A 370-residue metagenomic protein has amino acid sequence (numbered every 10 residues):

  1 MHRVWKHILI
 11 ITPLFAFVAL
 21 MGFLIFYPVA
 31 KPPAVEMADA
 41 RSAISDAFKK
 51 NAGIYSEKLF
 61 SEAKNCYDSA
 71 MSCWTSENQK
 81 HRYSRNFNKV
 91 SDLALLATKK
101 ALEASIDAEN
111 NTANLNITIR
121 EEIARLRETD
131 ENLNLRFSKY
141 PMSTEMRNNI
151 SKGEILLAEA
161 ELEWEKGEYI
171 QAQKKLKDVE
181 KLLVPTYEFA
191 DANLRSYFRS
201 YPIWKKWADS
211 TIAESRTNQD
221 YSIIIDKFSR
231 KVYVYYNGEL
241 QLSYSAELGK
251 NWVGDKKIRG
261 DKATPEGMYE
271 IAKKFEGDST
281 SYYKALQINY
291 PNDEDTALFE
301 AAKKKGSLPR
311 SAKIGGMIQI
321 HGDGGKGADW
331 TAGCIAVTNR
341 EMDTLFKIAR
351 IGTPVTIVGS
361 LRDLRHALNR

Functional and structural regions predicted by a protein language model:
H2-R216: Long, charged/polar, soluble alpha-helical segments
K58, G167, N218-D220, K227-S229 (+6 more regions): Extracytoplasmic
C66, S222-I224, K231-Y233, Y244-S245 (+5 more regions): Soluble periplasmic/extracytoplasmic beta-strand elements of cell-envelope proteins
S84-L102, D261-A272, D278-T280, I288: Mid-chain, structured segments of secreted extracytoplasmic proteins
K205-S222, K227-F228, Y244-K273, K305-G306 (+1 more regions): N-terminal post-signal-peptidase region of extra-cytosolic proteins
F275-R370: Exported/periplasmic cell-wall-interacting domains
